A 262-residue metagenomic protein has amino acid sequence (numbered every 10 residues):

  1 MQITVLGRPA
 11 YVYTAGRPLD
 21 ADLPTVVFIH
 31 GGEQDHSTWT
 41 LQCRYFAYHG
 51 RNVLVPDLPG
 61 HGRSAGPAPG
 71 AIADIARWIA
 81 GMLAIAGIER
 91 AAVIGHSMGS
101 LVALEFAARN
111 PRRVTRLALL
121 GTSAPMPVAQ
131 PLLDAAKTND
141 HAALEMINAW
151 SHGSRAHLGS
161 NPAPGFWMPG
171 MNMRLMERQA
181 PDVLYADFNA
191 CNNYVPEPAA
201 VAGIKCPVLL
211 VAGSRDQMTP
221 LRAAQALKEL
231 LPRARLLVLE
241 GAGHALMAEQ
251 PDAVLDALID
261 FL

Functional and structural regions predicted by a protein language model:
L6-A15, T40-Y48, N52-M98, D256: Active-site loop/oxyanion-hole signature of alpha/beta-hydrolase fold enzymes
D22-G31: Short beta-strand element of the alpha/beta-hydrolase
G31-Q34, S97: Active-site glycine-rich loops that stabilize anionic/oxyanionic intermediates across multiple enzyme folds
L101-M146: Flexible "cap/lid" loop of the alpha/beta hydrolase fold
D134-G203: Conserved alpha/beta-hydrolase catalytic His-Asp/Glu region
I204, L210-A212, D216: Short beta-strand/loop motif that positions the catalytic acidic residue of the alpha/beta-hydrolase fold
K228-H244: Catalytic histidine neighborhood in serine/cysteine hydrolases with alpha/beta-hydrolase-type architecture
A242-L255: Catalytic histidine-centered segment of alpha/beta-hydrolase-like enzymes
